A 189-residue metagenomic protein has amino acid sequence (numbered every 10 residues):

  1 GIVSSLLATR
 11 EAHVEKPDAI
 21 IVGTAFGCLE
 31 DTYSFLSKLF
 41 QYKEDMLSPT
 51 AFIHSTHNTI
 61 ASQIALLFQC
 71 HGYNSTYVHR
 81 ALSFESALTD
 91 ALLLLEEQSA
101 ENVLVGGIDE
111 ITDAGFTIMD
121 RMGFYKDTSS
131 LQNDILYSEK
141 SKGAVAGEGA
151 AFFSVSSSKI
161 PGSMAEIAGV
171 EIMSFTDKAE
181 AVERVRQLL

Functional and structural regions predicted by a protein language model:
G1-Q63, L67-F68, D109-I111, L189: Conserved beta-ketoacyl condensing-enzyme motif
I2-L7, E11, A65, T76-G106 (+1 more regions): Active-site-proximal alpha-helical scaffold in enzymes
E11-A19, G23, K38-P49, H71-Y73 (+4 more regions): Structural signature of cysteine-dependent C-C bond-forming condensing enzymes
T24-G27, R80-S83, I108-T112, E171-F175: Acidic, glycine-rich active-site loops and adjacent beta-strand->loop/helix elements that engage anionic groups
S34-L39, G115-D127: Short, surface-exposed, charged loop/turn segments at secondary-structure junctions
L47-F52, N74-L82, S141-K142: Flexible, glycine/proline-enriched loop segments at strand-loop-helix junctions that form or flank small-ligand binding
E101, G107-T112, T117-D120: Glycine-rich anion/phosphate-binding loop at the beta-strand->alpha-helix junction
D120-L189: Condensing-enzyme catalytic core mediating Claisen C-C bond formation in acyl metabolism
